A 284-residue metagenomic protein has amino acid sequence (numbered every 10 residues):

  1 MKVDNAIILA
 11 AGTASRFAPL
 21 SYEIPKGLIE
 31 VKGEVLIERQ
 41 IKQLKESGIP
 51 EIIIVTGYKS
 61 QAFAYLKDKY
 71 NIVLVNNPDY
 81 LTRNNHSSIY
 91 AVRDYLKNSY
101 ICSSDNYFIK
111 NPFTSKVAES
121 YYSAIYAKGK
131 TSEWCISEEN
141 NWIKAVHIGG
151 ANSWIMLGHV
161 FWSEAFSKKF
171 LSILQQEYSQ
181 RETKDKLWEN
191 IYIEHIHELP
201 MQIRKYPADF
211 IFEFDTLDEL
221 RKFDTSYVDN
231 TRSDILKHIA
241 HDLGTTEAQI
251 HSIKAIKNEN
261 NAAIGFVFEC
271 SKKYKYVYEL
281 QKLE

Functional and structural regions predicted by a protein language model:
M1-Y22: N-terminal nucleotide-binding beta1-loop-alpha1 segment
D4, P50, K97: Short acidic/polar active-site loop segments enriched in Thr and Asp
E34-E51: A short, N-terminal amphipathic alpha-helix
Y58-Q61: A conserved acidic beta->alpha catalytic loop
F63-W134, E138: Conserved beta-loop-beta/alpha segment of the NTase-like Rossmann-fold superfamily that binds/positions NTPs
I109-T183, K254-E284: Conserved core of the sugar-phosphate nucleotidyltransferase
W142-F212, D218-H238: Catalytic-core segments of class I nucleotidyltransferases/pyrophosphorylases that form NMP-activated intermediates
V228-H251, K257-E259: Short Lys/Arg-enriched alpha/beta "domain-start" segment
